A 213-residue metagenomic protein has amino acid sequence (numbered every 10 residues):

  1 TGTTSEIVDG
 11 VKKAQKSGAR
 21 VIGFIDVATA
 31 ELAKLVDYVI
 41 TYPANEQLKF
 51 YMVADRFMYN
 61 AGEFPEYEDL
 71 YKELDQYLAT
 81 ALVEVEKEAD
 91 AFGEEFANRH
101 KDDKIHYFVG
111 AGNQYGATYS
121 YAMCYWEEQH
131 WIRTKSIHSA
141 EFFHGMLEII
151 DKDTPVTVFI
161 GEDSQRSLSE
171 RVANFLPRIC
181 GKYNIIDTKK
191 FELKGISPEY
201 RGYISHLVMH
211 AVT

Functional and structural regions predicted by a protein language model:
T1-K72, A111, F159-Y183: Glycine-rich phosphate-binding loops that contact phosphosugars or nucleotide phosphates
D26-A28, A44, S139, T188-F191: Short, ordered loop/turn segments at secondary-structure junctions
V27-I40, G145-E148, E192-Y200: Glycine-rich, charge-decorated loop segments at or immediately adjacent to ligand/cofactor-binding or catalytic sites
P43-K49, T154-E162, G202-V212: A polyampholytic, Gly/Pro-enriched intrinsically disordered region
E46, M58-I137, F143: Active-site phosphate/pyrophosphate-binding segments
V53-F57, I150-K152, I196-H206: Short, surface-exposed amphipathic charged segments that create phosphate/polyanion-binding patches used for binding
G116-D187: Internal helical hairpin/lid segments
F175-T213: Phosphate-moiety recognition in structured ligand-binding domains
